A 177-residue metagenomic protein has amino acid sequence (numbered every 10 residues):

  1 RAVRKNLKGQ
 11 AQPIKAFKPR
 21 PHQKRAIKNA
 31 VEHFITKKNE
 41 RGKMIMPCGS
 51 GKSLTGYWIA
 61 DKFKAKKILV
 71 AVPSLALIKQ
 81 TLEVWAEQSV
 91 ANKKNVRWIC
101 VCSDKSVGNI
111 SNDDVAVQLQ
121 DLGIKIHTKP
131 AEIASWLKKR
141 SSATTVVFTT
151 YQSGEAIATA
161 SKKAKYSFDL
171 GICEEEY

Functional and structural regions predicted by a protein language model:
R1-P47, L54-K66, A116-D121, S142 (+1 more regions): ATP-dependent helicase/translocase motor core
C48-G51, A76: ATP-binding Walker
T55-W58, K62-S111, Y151-E155: Conserved Walker A/P-loop ATP-binding site and its immediately adjacent core in helicase/helicase-like ATPase domains
K62-F63, K138-S142, K162-Y166: Conserved catalytic network of the ASCE P-loop NTPase/AAA+ motor domain
K67, S142-V146, S167-L170: Loop/turn-to-beta-strand initiation segments
H127-K139: Conserved helicase ATPase core of P-loop NTP-dependent helicases/translocases
R140-T159: Conserved two-lobed SF2 helicase motor
Y151-S153, K163-Y177: SF2 helicase catalytic motif II
